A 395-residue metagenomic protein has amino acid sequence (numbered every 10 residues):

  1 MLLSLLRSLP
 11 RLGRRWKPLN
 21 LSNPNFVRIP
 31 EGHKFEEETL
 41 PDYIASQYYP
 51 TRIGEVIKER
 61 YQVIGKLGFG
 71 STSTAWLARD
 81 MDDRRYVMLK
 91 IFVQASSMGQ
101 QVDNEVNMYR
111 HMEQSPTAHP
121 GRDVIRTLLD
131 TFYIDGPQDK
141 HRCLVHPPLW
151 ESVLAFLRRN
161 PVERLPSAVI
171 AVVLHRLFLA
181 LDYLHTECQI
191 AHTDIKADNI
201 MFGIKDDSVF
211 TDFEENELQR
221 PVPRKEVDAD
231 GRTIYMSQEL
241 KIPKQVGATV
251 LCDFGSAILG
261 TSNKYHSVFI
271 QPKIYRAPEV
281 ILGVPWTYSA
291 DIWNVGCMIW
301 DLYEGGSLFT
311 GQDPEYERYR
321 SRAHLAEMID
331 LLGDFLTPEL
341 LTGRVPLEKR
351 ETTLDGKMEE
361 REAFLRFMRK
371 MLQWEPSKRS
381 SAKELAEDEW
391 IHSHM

Functional and structural regions predicted by a protein language model:
M1-M395: Intrinsically disordered, low-complexity regulatory segments of kinases
